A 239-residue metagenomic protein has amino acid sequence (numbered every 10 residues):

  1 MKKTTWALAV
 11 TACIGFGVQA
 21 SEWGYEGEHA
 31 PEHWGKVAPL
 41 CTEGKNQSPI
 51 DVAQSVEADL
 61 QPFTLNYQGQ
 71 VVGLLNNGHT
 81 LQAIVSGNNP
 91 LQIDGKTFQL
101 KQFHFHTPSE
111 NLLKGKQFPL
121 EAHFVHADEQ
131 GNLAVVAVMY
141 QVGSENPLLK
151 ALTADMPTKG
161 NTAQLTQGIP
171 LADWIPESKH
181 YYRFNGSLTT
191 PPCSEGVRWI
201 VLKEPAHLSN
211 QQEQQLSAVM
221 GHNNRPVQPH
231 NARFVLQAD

Functional and structural regions predicted by a protein language model:
M1-Q19: Gram-negative bacterial Sec-dependent N-terminal signal peptides
T4, V18-D239: Alpha-carbonic anhydrase
